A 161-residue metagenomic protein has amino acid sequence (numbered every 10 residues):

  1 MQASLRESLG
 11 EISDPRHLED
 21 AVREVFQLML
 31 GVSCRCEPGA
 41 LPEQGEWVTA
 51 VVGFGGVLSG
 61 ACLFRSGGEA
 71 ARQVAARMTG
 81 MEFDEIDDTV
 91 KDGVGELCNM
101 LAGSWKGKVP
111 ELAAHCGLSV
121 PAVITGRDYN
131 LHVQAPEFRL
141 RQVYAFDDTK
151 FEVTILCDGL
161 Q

Functional and structural regions predicted by a protein language model:
M1-Q161: N-terminal auxiliary interaction/assembly segments of multi-subunit proteins
